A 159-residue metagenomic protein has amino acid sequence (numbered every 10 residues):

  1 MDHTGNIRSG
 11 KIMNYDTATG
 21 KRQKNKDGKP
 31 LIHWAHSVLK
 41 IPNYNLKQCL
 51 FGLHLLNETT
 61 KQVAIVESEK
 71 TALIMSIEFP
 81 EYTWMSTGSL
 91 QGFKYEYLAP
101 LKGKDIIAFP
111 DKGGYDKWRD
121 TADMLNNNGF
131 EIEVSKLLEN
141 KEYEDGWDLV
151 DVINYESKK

Functional and structural regions predicted by a protein language model:
M1-L101: Phosphate-handling DNA/RNA-contact segment within nucleic-acid enzymes
T4, Q62-I65, I77, L98-K159: Replication-associated primase and helicase/ATPase modules
